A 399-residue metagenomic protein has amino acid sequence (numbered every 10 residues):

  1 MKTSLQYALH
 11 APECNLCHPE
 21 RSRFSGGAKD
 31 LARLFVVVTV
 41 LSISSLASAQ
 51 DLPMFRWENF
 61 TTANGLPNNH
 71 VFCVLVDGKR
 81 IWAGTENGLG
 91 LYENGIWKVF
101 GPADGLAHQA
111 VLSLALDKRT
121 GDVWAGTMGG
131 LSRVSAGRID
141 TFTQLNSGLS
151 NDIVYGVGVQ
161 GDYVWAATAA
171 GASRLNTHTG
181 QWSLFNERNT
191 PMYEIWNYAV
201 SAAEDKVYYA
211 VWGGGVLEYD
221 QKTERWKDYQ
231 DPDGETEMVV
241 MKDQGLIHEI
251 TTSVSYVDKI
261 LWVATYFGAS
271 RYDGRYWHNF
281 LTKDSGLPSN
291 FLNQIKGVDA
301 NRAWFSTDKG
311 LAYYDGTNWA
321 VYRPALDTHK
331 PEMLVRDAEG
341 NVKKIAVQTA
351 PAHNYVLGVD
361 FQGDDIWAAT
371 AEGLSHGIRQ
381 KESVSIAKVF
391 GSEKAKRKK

Functional and structural regions predicted by a protein language model:
K2, Q6, C17, R23 (+2 more regions): Carboxylate-rich, polar loop motifs that coordinate divalent cations or form catalytic acidic clusters
A8-A11: Short hydrophobic alpha-helical segments enriched in small aliphatic residues
R21-F24, K29-L31, V37-S42: A cross-taxon signal for low-complexity, glycine/charged-rich
